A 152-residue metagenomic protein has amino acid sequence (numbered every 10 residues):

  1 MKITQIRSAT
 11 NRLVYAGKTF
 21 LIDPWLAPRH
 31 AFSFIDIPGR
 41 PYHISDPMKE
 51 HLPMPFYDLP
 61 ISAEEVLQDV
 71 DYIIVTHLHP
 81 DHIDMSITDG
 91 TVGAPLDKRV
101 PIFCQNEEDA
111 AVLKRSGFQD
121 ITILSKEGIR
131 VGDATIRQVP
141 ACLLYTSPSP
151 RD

Functional and structural regions predicted by a protein language model:
M1, Y15-F20, G128-I136: Beta-strand-turn-beta hairpins that frame and shape the catalytic cleft of phosphate-ester-processing enzymes
T10-L13: Short beta-strand scaffold segments in enzyme catalytic cores
K18-I74, S86-G90, L144: Pre-active-site segment of Zn-dependent metallo-hydrolases
A27-R29, L78-I83, D109-V112, I129-R130 (+1 more regions): Active-site environment of divalent metal-dependent phosphoester hydrolases
P95-P101: A short helix->loop->beta-strand "cap" motif at the edges of active sites that frequently abuts
P101-E107: Short internal beta-strands
A111-L124: Helix-loop-beta element that forms the nucleotide-linked donor phosphate-binding surface in glycosyltransferases
Y145-D152: Conserved small/polar residues in nucleotide/adenosyl-binding loops
